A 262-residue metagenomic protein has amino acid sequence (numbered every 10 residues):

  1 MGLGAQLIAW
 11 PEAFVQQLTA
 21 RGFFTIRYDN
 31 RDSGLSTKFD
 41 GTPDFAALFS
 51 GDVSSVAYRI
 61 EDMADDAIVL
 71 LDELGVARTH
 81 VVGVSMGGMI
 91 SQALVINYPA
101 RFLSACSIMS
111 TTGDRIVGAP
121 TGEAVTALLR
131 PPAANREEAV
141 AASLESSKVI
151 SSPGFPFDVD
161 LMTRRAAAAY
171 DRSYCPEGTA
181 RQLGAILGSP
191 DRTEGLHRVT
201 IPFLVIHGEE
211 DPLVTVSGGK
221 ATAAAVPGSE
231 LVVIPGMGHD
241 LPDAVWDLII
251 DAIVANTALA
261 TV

Functional and structural regions predicted by a protein language model:
M1-G51: Conserved HGGG/HGGXW glycine-rich cap/lid loop of the alpha/beta-hydrolase fold
E61-T79: Conserved acidic catalytic loop of the alpha/beta-hydrolase fold
G88-P99, A105: Short glycine-enriched nucleophile-adjacent loop and the immediately C-terminal alpha-helix near the catalytic center
I96, S104-A134: Flexible "cap/lid" loop of the alpha/beta hydrolase fold
P120-E194, I201, A221: Alpha/beta-hydrolase
V199, V205-H207: Short beta-strand/loop motif that positions the catalytic acidic residue of the alpha/beta-hydrolase fold
E210-V214: Acidic catalytic loop of the alpha/beta-hydrolase fold
S229-V262: Catalytic active-site module of serine/aspartate enzymes centered on a nucleophile-bearing elbow/loop
